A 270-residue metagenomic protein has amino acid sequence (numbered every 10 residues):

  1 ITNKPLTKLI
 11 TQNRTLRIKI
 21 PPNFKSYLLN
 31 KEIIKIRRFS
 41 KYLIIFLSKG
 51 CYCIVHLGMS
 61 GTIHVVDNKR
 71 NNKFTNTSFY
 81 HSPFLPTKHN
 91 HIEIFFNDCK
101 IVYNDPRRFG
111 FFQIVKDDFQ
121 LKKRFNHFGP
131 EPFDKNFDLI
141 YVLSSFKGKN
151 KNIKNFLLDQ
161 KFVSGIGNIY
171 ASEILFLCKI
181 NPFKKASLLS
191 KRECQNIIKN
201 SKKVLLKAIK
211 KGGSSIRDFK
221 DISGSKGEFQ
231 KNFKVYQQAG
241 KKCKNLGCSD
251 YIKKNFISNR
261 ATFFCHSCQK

Functional and structural regions predicted by a protein language model:
I1-N104, F109, K241-N245, R260-K270: A cross-family signal for N-terminal binding/gating loops and helix N-caps that shape access to the active site
I1-N3, L28-L29, I33, F112 (+4 more regions): Non-transmembrane, interaction-prone segments in cytosolic or luminal domains
P5-L29, R37, I63, Y141-K270: Basic, nucleic-acid-binding surfaces and adjacent catalytic neighborhoods in DNA/RNA-processing proteins
C53-G165, Y170-L177, K185: Phosphate/anion-contacting hairpin/loop surfaces
